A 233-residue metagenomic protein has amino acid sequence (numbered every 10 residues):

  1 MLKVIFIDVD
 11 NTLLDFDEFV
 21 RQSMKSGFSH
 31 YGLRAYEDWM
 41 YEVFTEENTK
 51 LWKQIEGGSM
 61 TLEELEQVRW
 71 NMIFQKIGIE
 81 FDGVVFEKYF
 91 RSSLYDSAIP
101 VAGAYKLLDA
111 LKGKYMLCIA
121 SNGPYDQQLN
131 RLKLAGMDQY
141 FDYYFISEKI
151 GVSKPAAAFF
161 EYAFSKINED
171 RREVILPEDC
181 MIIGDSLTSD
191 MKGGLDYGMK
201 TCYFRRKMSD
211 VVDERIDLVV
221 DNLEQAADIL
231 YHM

Functional and structural regions predicted by a protein language model:
M1-I5, E18, D109, G123-M233: Asp-based, Mg2+/Mn2+-dependent phosphohydrolase catalytic module
L2-A102: N-terminal helical cap/lid subdomain that shapes the substrate entry/recognition surface in HAD-like hydrolases
H30-Y31, K76, K114, K166 (+1 more regions): Alpha-helical structural context
I99-Y105, V219-V220: Charge-rich, low-complexity terminal tails
G103-K114: Catalytic-core regions built around general acid/base machinery
K114-Y115, G198: Glycine-centered short loops/turns at secondary-structure junctions
